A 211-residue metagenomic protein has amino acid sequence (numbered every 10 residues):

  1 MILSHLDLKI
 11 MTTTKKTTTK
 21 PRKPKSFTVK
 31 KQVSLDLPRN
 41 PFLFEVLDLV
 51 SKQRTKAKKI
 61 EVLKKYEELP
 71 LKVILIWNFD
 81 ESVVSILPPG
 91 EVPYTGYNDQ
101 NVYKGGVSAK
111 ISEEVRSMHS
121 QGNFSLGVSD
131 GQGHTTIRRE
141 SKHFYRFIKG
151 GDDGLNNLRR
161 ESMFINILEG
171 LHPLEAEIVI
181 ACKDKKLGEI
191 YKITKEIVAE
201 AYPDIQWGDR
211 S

Functional and structural regions predicted by a protein language model:
I2-S211: N-terminal nucleic-acid-engaging modules of covalent nucleotidyltransferase systems
